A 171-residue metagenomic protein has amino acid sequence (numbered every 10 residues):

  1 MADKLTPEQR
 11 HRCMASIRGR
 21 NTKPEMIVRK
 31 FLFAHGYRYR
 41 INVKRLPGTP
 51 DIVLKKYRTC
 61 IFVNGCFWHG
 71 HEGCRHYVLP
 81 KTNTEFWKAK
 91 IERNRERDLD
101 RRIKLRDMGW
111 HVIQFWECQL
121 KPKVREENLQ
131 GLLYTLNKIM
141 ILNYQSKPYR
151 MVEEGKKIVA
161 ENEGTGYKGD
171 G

Functional and structural regions predicted by a protein language model:
M1-Q114, C118-G171: Nucleic-acid endo/exonuclease domains
